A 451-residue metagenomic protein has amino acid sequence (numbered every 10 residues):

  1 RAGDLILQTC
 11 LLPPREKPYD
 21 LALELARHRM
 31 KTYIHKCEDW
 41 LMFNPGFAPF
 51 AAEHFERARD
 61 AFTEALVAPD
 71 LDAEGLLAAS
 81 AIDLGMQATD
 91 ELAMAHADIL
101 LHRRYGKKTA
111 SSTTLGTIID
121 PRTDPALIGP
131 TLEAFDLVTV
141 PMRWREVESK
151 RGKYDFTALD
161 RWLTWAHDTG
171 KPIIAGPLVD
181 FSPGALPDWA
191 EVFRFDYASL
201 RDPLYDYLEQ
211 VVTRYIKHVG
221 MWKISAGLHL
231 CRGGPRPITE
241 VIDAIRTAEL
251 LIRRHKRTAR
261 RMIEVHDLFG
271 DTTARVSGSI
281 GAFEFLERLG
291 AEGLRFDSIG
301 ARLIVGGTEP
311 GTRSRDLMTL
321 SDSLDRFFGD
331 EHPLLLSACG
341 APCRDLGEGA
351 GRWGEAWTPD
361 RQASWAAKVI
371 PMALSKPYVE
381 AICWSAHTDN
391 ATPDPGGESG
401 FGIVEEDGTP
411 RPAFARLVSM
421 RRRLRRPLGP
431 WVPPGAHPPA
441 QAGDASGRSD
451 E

Functional and structural regions predicted by a protein language model:
A2-D60: Amphipathic, heptad-repeat alpha-helical segments
A58, E64-R122, G129-P130: Long amphipathic alpha-helical scaffold segments
L115-I119, I224, I245-I280, H332-D345 (+1 more regions): Aromatic-lined carbohydrate-recognition surfaces of secreted/lumenal glycan-active proteins
D120-L132, R201-V211, V276-L289, A363-M372: Short, acidic/polar
A126-F135, D160-P172, V212-K217, R253-H255 (+3 more regions): Acidic (Asp/Glu)-rich catalytic clusters
L137-K150, D160-G270, A341-C343: Substrate-binding cleft and catalytic face of glycoside hydrolase catalytic domains, especially the flexible beta-alpha
L200, R214, L228, R232-T247 (+4 more regions): Aromatic-rich peripheral "rim/lid" segments of glycoside hydrolase catalytic domains that contact and position glycan
D267-G300, T392-P393: Substrate-binding cleft/loops of secretory-pathway carbohydrate-active enzymes
